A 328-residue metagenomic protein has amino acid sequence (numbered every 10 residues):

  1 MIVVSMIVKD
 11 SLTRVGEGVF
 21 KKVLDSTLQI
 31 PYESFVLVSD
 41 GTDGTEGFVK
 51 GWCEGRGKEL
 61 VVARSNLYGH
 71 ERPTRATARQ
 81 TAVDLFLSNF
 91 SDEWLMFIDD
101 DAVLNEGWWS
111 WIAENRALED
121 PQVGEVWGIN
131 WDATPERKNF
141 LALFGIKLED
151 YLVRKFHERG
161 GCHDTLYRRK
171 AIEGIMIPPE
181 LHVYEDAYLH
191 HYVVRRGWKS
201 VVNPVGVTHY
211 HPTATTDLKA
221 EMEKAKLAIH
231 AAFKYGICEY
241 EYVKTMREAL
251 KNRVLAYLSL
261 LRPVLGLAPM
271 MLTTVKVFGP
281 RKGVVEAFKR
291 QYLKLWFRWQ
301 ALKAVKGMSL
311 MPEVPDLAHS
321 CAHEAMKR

Functional and structural regions predicted by a protein language model:
S11-Q29: Short, well-formed alpha-helical segments that are part of the catalytic scaffolds of diverse glycosyltransferases
L12-T13, V38-F48, A102-V103: A conserved acidic beta->alpha catalytic loop
S91-V103: Short beta-strand-to-loop acidic/aromatic patch adjacent to the donor-nucleotide binding site
V126-N139: Short beta-strand-to-loop element that shapes/binds the nucleotide-sugar donor at the catalytic cleft/hinge
E149-Y167, H182: A recurrent flexible, glycine/aromatic-enriched loop bordering the glycosyltransferase active site that acts as
H182-H191: Acidic donor-binding loop at a coil-to-helix junction in glycosyltransferase catalytic cores that engages
N203-M222, H230-G236: Active-site donor/metal-binding and catalytic loop motifs of nucleotide-sugar-dependent glycosylation enzymes
M222-K234, Y240-R328: Non-catalytic, C-terminal membrane-associated alpha-helical segments of glycosyltransferases
